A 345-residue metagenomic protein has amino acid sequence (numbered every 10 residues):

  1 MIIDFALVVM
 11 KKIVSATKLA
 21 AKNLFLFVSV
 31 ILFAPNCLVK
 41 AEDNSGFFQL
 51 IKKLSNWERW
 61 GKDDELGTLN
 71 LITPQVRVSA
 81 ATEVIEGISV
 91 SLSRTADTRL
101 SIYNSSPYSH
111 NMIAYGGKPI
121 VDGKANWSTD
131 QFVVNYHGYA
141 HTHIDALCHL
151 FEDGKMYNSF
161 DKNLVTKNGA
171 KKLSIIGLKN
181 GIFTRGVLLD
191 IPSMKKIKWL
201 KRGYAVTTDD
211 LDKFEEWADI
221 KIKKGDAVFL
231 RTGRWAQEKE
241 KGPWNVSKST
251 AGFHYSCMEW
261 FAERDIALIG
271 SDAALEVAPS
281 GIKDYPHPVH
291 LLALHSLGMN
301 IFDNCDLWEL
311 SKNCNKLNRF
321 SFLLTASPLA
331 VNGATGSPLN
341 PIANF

Functional and structural regions predicted by a protein language model:
M1-L19: N-terminal secretory signal peptides that target proteins for export/translocation
K11, S29-V30, E152: Extended rod-forming repeat segments used as scaffolds/tethers
K11-K12, F25, F132, F261: N-terminal hydrophobic alpha-helix used for membrane targeting or insertion
V14-S15, A21, F25, R234: Sequence-pattern detector for short linear motifs and compositional/periodic biases rather than a specific fold
L24-P35: Bacterial N-terminal signal peptides
C37-K40: Sec/Tat signal peptide C-region and signal peptidase I cleavage site
E42-F345: Active-/binding-site microenvironments in catalytic and ligand-binding cores
